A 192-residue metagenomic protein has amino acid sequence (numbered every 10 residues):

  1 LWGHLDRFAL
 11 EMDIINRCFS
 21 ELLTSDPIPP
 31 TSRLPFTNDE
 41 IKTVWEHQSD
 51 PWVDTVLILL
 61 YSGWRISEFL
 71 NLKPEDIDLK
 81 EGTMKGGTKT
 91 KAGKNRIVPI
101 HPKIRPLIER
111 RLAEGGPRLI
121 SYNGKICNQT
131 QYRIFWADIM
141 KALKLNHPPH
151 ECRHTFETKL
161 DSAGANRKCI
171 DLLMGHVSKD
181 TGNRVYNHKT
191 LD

Functional and structural regions predicted by a protein language model:
L1-A9, L23, I100, Q131-Y132: Non-catalytic DNA-binding core/recognition domains of DNA-processing enzymes
W2-L10, V56-G63, D161: Short, amphipathic alpha-helical segments that act as regulatory/interfacial helices in nucleotide-processing proteins
H4, E21, N71, I134 (+3 more regions): DNA-binding alpha-helical recognition surfaces that contact promoter or target DNA
I14-R17, E21-I66, L70, T90-K91 (+2 more regions): Basic, Lys/Arg- and aromatic-enriched nucleic-acid-binding interface segment
P35, K89-G93, R105, M174-D192: Catalytic-site neighborhood detector that most strongly recognizes the C-terminal catalytic loop/helix of tyrosine
T43-P51, D78-G124, D138: Basic, alpha-helical nucleic-acid-contacting "clamp/cap" segments
E46, S62, V98, A113-R118 (+3 more regions): Short, basic (Lys/Arg/His-rich) helix/loop patches that form interaction surfaces in the mid-to-C-terminal regions
